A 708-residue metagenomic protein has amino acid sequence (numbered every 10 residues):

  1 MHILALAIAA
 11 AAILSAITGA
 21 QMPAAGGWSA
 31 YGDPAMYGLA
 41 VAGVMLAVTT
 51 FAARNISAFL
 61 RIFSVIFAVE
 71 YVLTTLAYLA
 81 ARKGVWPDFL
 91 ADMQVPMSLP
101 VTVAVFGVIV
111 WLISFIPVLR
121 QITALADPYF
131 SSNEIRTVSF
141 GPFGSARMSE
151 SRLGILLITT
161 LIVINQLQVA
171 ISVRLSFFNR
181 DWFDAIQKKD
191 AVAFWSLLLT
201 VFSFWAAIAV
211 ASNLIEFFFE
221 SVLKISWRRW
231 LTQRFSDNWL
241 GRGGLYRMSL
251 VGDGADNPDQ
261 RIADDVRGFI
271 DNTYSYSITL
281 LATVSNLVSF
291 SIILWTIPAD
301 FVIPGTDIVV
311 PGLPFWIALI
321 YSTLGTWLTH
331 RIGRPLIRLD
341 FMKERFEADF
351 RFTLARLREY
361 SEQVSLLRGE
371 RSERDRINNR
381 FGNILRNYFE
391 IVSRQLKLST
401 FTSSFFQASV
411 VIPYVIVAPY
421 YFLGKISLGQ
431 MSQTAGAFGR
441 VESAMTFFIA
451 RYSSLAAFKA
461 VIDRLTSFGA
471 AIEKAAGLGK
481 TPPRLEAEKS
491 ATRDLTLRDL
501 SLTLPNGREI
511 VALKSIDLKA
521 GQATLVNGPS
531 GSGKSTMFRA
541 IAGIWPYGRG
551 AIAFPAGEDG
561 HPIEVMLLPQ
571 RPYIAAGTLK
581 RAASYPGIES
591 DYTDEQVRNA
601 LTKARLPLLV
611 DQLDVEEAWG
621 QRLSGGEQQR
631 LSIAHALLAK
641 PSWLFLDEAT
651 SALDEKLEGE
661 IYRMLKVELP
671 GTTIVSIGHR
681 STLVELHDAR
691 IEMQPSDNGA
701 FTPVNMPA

Functional and structural regions predicted by a protein language model:
M1-S172, R180-V201, E216-E220, Y246-V284 (+4 more regions): Membrane-integrated ABC transporters
T160-V163, S172, S176, S203-I215 (+4 more regions): A hydrophobic transmembrane-helix motif
L223, G333-I337, A348, S365-G369 (+3 more regions): Cytosolic ends of transmembrane helices, especially the final helix of ABC transmembrane type-1 domains
G254, G469-L525, R549-H561, N599 (+1 more regions): Primarily ABC-family ATPase nucleotide-binding module
R267-N272, L339-E359, S365-I412, S454-A457 (+2 more regions): An intracellular "coupling" helix at the cytosolic face of ABC transporter transmembrane type-1 domains
A542: Helix-to-loop junction immediately C-terminal to a conserved catalytic motif
P572-A618: Conserved "ABC signature" C-loop
A582, V615-A708: ABC-family ATPase nucleotide-binding domain "signature/switch" substructure
